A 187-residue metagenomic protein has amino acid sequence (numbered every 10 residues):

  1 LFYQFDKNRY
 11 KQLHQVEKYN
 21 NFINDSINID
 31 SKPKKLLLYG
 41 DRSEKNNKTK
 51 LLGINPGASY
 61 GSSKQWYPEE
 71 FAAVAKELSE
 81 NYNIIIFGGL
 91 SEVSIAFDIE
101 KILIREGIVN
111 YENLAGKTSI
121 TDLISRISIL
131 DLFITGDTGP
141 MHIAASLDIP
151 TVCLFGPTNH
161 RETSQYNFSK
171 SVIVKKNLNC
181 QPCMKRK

Functional and structural regions predicted by a protein language model:
L1-K187: Catalytic machinery of carbohydrate-active enzymes, primarily nucleotide-sugar-dependent glycosyltransferases
